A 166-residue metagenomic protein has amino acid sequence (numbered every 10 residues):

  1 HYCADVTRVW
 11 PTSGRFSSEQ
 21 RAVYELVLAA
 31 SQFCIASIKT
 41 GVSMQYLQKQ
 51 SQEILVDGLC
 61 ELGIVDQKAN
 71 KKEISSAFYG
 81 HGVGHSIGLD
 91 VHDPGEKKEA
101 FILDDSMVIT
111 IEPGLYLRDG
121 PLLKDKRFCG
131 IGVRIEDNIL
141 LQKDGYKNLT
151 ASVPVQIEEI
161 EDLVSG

Functional and structural regions predicted by a protein language model:
H1-G166: Active-site neighborhoods and metal-handling regions in enzymes and metal-associated proteins
